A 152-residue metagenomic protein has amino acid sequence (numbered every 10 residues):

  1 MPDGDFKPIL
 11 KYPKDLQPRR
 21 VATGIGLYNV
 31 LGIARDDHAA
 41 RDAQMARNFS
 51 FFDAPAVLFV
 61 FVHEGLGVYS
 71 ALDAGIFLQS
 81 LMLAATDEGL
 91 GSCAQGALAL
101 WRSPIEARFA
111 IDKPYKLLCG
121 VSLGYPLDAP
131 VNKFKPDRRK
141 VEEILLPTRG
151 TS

Functional and structural regions predicted by a protein language model:
M1-S152: Acidic, surface-exposed loops and disordered segments
